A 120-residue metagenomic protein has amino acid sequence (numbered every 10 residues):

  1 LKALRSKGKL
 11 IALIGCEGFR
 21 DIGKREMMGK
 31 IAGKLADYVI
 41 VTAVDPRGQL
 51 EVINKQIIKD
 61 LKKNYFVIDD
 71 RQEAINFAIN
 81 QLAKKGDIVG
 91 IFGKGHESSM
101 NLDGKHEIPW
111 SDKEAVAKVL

Functional and structural regions predicted by a protein language model:
L1-L120: ATP-dependent carboxylate-amine ligase
